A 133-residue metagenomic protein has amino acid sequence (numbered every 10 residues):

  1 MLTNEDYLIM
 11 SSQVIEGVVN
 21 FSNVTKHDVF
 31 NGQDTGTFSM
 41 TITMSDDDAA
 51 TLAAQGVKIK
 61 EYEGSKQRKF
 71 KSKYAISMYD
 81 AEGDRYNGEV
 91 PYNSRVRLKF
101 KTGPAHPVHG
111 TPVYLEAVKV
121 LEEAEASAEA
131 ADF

Functional and structural regions predicted by a protein language model:
M1-K69: OB-fold ssDNA-binding interfaces and closely related basic DNA-contact patches used across DNA replication/repair
M1-Y7, E123-F133: Glycine- and charge-rich intrinsically disordered segments
T41-T43, K99-K101, A117-K119: Residue-level recognition of well-ordered beta-strand positions that form the cores of beta-sheet-rich folds across
A53-A54, G110-T111, A130: A short secondary-structure junction signal
K66-R85: A beta-strand/beta-hairpin structural motif
E82-R97: Short nucleic-acid-contacting surface segments enriched for D/E, G, S/T with interspersed K/R
N93-V108: Flexible glycine-rich surface loops and low-complexity tracts that mediate binding to linear polymers
H106-S127: OB-fold/S1-family single-stranded nucleic acid-binding modules
